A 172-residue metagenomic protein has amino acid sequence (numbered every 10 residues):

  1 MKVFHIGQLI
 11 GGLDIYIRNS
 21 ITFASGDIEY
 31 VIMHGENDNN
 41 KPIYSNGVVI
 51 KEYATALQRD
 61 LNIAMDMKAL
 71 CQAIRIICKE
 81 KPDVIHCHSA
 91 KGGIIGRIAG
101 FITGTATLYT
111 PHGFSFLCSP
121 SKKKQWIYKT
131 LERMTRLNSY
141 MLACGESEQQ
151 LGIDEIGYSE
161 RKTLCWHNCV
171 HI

Functional and structural regions predicted by a protein language model:
K2, D83-V84: Structural motif
F4-M65, E148, I156-C165: N-terminal strand-loop element at the rim of the active site of nucleotide-sugar-dependent glycosyltransferases
L9-G11, L57-L61, T105-K124, L137-Y140: A short, histidine- and acid-enriched strand-loop-helix "catalytic/donor-clamping" loop that lines the nucleotide-sugar
T22, C71-R75, Q125-L142: Membrane-proximal helix-turn-helix segments that form the acceptor-binding/catalytic region of lipid-linked
H34, H86-C87, A143-E146: Short beta-strand scaffold positions
I77, K81-P82: Proline-aspartate-enriched helix->loop->beta-strand connector
C87-G93, P111: Short His-centered aromatic/hydrophobic patch
L137-L164, V170-I172: A short, active-site helix/loop in glycosyltransferases that binds the activated sugar's phosphate group
